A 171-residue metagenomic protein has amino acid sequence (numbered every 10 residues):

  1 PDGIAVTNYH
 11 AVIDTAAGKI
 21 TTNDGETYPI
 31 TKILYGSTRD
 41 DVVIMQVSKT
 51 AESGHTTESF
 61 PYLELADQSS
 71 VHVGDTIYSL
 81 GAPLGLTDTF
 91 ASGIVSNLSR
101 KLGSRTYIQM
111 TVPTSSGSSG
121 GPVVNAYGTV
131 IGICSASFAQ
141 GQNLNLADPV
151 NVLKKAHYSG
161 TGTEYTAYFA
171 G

Functional and structural regions predicted by a protein language model:
P1-G81, G85-D88, S104-Y107, T163-F169: Conserved active-site neighborhood of the chymotrypsin/trypsin-like protease fold
T27, S48-E64, T87-G162, A167-A170: Active-site region of chymotrypsin-like
